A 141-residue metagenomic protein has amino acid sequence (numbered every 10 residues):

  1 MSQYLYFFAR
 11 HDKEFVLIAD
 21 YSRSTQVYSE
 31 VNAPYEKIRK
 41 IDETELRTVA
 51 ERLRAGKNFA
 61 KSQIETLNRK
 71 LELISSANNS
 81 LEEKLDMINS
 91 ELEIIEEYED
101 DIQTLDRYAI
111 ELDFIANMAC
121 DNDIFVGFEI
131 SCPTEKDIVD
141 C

Functional and structural regions predicted by a protein language model:
M1-C141: Acidic (Asp/Glu-rich) sequence patches and key acidic residues that form negatively charged surfaces used
